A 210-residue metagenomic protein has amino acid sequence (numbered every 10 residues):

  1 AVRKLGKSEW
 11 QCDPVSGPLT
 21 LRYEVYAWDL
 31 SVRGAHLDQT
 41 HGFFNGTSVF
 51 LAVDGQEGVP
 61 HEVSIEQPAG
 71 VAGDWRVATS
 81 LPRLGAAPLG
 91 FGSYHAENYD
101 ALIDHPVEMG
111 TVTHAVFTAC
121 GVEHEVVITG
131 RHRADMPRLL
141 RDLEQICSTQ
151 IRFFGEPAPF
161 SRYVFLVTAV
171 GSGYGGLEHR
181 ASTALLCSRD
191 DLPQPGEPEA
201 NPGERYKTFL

Functional and structural regions predicted by a protein language model:
A1-D38: A surface-exposed beta-strand-loop module
K7, P18-T20, G58-E62, R162 (+1 more regions): Extracellular structured ligand-interaction cores
S8-P14, F50, A86-E97, E125-V127: Generic recognition of long tandem-repeat/solenoid scaffolds
V15-E24, A87-T111: C-terminal beta-strand-rich structural cap/linker in extracellular carbohydrate-active enzymes
V25-H61: Glycine/proline-rich low-complexity spacer/linker segments in large multi-domain proteins
Y26, V49, G58-P82, G90-L102 (+1 more regions): Zn2+-dependent metallopeptidase catalytic core
V32-H36, R76-S80, G176-H179, P195-E197: Short, solvent-exposed loop/turn and secondary-structure capping segments
T113-L210: Juxtacatalytic substrate-recognition/specificity segment
